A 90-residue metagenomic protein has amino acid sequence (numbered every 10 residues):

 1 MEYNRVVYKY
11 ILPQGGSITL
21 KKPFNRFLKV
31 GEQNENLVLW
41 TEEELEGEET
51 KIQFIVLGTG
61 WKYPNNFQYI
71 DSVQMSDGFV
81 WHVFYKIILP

Functional and structural regions predicted by a protein language model:
M1-L37, T50, K62-D71: N-terminal domain-onset segments
E44-E48: Acidic glycine-/aspartate-rich tracts in secreted/extracellular proteins
K51-P90: Helix-rich interaction surfaces within compact, conserved domain-sized segments that mediate assembly or partner
